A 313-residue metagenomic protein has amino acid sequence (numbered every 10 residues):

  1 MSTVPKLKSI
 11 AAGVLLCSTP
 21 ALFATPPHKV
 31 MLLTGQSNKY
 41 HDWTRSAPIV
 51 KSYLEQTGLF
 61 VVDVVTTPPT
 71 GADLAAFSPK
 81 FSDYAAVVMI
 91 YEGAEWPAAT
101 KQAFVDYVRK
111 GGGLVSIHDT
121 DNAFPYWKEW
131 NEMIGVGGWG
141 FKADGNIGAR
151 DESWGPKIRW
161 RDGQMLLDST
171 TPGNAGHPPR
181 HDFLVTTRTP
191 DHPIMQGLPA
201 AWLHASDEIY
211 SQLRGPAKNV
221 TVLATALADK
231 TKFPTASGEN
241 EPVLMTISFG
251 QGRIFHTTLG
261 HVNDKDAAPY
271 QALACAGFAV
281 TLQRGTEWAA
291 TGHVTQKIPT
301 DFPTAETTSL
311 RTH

Functional and structural regions predicted by a protein language model:
S2-A11: Bacterial N-terminal signal peptides that target proteins for export
S18-T19: N-terminal signal peptide c-region/cleavage motif recognized by signal peptidases
T25, K29-L33, N38-F124: Helical hinge/lid and interdomain linker segments adjacent to catalytic or ligand-binding clefts that mediate domain
T25-K29, T34, T44, Q56-T57 (+4 more regions): Extracellular ligand-binding/catalytic regions of CAZymes and related secreted enzymes and adhesion modules
S37-N38, A94, D121-A123, A200 (+3 more regions): Short, solvent-exposed loop/turn segments at secondary-structure junctions
E55, V61, D83, S153-R253: Catalytic beta-strand/loop cores that center a nucleophilic Ser/Cys/Thr and support acyl-enzyme chemistry
A94-P193: A glycine-rich, often tryptophan-bearing local segment used as a flexible ligand/cofactor-contacting loop or short
G113-V115, L223, F255: Structural detector of well-ordered beta-strand residues that form the stable sheet scaffold of enzyme domains
